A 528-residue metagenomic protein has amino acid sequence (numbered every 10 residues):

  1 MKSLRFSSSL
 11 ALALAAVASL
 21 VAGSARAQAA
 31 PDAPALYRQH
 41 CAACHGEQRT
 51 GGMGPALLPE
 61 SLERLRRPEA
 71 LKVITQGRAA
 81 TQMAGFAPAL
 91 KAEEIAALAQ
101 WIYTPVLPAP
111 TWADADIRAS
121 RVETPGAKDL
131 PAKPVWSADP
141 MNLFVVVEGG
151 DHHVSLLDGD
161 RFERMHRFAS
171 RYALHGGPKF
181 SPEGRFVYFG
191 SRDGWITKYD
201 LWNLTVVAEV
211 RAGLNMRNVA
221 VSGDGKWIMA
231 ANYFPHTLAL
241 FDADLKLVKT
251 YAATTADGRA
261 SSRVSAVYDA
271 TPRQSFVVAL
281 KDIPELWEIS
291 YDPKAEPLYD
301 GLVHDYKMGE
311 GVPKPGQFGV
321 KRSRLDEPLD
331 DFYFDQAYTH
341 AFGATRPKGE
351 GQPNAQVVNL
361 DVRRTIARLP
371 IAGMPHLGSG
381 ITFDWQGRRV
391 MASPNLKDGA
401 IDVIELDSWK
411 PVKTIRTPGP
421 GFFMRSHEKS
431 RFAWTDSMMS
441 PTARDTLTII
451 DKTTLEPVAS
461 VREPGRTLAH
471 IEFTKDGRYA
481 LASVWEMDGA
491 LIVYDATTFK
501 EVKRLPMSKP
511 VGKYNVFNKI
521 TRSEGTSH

Functional and structural regions predicted by a protein language model:
A33-E47, L98, V154: The canonical Cys-X-X-Cys-His
A43, Q48-G52, L57-V106: Extracytoplasmic electron-transfer domains, predominantly the class I c-type cytochrome c fold
P131-K133, L174-K179, N215-V221, A260-Y268 (+5 more regions): Repeated scaffold domains used in trafficking and secretory/extracellular systems, primarily beta-propellers
A138-P140, P182-E183, G223-D224, T271-P272 (+4 more regions): Residue-level detector of Asp-centered blade-edge/turn motifs that repeat once per structural unit in beta-propeller
G159-R161, D200-L204, D242-K246, Y291-P293 (+4 more regions): Short loop/turn segments that connect beta-strands within beta-propeller blades
E163-A169, T205-V210, L247-G258, G316-R324 (+4 more regions): A short beta-strand motif characteristic of beta-propeller blades
A212-P284, L302-V320: Asp-box/WD-like beta-propeller blade repeats and closely related beta-sheet repeat scaffolds
P420-G489: Loop/turn-rich, solvent-exposed surfaces of beta-rich toroidal or solenoidal domains
